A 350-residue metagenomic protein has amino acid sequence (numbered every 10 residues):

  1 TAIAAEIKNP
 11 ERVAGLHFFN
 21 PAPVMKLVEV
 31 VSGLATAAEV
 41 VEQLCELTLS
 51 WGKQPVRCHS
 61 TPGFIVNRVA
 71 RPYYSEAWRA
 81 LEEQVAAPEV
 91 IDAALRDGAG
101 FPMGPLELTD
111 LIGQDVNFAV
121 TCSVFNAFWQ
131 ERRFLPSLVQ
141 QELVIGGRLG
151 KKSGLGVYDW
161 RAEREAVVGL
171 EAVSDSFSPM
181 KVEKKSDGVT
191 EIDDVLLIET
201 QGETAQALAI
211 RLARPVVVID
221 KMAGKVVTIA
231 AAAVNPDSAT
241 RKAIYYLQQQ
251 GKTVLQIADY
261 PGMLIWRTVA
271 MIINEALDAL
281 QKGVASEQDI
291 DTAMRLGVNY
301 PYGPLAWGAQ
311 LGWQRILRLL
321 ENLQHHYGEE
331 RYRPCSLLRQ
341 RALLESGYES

Functional and structural regions predicted by a protein language model:
T1-A93: Hydrophobic, helix-prone linear segments
K53-S60, F64, P72, E83-S350: NAD(P)-dependent Rossmann-like dehydrogenase/reductase catalytic/cofactor-binding core
